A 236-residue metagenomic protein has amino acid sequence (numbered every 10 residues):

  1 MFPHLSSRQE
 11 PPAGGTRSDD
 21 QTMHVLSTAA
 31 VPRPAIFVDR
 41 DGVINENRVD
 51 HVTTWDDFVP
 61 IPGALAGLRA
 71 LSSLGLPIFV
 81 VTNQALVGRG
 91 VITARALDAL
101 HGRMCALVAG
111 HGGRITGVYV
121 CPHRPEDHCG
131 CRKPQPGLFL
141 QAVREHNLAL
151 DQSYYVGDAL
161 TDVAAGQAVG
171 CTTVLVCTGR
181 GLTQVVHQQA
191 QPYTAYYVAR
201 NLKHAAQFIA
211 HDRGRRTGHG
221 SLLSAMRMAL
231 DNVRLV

Functional and structural regions predicted by a protein language model:
F2-R8, D19-V31, I36, A94-T116 (+2 more regions): Asp-based, Mg2+/Mn2+-dependent phosphohydrolase catalytic module
H4-L5, G15, D19-F79: Active-site neighborhood of HAD-like aspartate-dependent phosphohydrolases
P11: Cationic, low-complexity basic patches in intrinsically disordered or flexible, solvent-exposed regions
R40, N83, G88, Y155 (+1 more regions): Short glycine/serine/threonine-biased micro-segments
V43-N45, V87, D162, G181: Active-site loop signature of alpha/beta-hydrolase-fold enzymes
I44-R48, N83-A85, G117-V120, L140-V143: A short alpha-helix capping/helix-coil boundary motif
R48-V52, G90-V91, V186-Q188: Short acidic, glycine/proline-rich loop/turn micro-motifs
A64, L68-H101, R114-D127, G166: Substrate-recognition element of Asp-dependent hydrolases with the DxDx(T/V) motif
